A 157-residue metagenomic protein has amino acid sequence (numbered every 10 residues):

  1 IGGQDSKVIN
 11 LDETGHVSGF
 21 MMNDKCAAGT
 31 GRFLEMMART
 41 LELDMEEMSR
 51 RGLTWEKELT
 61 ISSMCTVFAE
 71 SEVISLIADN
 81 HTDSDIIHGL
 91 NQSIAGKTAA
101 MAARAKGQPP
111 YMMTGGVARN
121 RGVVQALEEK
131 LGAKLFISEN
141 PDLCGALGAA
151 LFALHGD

Functional and structural regions predicted by a protein language model:
I1-G3, M21-G29, I87-N91, M112-V117 (+1 more regions): Active-site nucleophile and cofactor-binding loops and adjacent substrate-binding regions of central metabolic enzymes
I1-T40: Glycine-rich phosphate-binding loop of actin/hexokinase-like ATP-binding domains
G2-E13, M64-S71, V117-G132: Acidic-glycine-rich active-site phosphate/pyrophosphate-binding loop
A28, E35, R39-D79: Conserved ATP-utilizing enzyme core subdomain
G31-E35, S138-D157: Glycine-rich phosphate-binding/hydrolytic loop that grips phosphoryl groups
A69-A102, D142: Adenine-nucleotide phosphate-binding core of ATP-dependent small-molecule kinases
A102-K130, P141-D142: Glycine-rich phosphate-binding loops at beta-strand->alpha-helix junctions
